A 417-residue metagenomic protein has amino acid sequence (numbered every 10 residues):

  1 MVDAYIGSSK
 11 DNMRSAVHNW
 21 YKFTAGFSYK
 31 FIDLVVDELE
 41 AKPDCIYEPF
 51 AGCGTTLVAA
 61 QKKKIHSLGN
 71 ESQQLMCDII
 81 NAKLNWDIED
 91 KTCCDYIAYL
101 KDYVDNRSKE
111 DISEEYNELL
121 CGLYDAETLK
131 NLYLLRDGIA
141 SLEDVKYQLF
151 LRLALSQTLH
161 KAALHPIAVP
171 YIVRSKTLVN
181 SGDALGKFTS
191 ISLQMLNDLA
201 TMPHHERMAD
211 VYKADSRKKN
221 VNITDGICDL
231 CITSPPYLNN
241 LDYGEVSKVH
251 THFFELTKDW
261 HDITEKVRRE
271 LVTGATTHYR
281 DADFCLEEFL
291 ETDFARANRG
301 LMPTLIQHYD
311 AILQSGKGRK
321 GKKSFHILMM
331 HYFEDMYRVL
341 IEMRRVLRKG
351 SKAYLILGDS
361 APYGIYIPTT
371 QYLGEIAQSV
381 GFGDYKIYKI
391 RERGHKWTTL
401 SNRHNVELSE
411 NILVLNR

Functional and structural regions predicted by a protein language model:
M1-A41: S-adenosyl-L-methionine
H18-F23, E115-L123, K323-E334, L357 (+1 more regions): Acceptor-substrate binding/catalytic loop of class I
V35-D105, K187-P203, R207-G274, G358-R391 (+2 more regions): Conserved S-adenosyl-L-methionine
L129-T233, L238-K248, T304, Y309 (+1 more regions): SAM-dependent nucleic-acid methyltransferase catalytic core
N239-I341: SAM-dependent methyltransferase catalytic-core segment centered on the flexible catalytic loop and adjoining short
W260, L347-K352: Short glycine-dipeptide loop
V339-K349, V380: Conserved helix-to-beta-strand junction in the class I
R348, N402-R417: Core SAM-dependent methyltransferase catalytic element
